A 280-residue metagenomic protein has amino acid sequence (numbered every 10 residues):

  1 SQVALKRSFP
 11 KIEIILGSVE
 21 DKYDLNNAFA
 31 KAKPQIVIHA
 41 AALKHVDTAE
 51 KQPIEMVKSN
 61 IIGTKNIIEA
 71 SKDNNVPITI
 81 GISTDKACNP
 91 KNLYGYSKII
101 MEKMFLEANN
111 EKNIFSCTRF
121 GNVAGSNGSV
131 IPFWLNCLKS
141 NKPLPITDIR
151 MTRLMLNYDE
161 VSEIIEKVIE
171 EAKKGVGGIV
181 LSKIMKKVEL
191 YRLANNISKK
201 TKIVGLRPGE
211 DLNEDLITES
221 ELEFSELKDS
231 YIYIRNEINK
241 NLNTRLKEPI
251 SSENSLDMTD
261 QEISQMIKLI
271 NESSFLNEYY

Functional and structural regions predicted by a protein language model:
S1-C117: N-terminal Rossmann-like NAD(P)+-binding domain of SDR-like oxidoreductases, especially those catalyzing
E102-N122, N127-Y280: Strand-loop microenvironment adjacent to phosphate/nucleotide-handling motifs in alpha/beta enzyme folds
